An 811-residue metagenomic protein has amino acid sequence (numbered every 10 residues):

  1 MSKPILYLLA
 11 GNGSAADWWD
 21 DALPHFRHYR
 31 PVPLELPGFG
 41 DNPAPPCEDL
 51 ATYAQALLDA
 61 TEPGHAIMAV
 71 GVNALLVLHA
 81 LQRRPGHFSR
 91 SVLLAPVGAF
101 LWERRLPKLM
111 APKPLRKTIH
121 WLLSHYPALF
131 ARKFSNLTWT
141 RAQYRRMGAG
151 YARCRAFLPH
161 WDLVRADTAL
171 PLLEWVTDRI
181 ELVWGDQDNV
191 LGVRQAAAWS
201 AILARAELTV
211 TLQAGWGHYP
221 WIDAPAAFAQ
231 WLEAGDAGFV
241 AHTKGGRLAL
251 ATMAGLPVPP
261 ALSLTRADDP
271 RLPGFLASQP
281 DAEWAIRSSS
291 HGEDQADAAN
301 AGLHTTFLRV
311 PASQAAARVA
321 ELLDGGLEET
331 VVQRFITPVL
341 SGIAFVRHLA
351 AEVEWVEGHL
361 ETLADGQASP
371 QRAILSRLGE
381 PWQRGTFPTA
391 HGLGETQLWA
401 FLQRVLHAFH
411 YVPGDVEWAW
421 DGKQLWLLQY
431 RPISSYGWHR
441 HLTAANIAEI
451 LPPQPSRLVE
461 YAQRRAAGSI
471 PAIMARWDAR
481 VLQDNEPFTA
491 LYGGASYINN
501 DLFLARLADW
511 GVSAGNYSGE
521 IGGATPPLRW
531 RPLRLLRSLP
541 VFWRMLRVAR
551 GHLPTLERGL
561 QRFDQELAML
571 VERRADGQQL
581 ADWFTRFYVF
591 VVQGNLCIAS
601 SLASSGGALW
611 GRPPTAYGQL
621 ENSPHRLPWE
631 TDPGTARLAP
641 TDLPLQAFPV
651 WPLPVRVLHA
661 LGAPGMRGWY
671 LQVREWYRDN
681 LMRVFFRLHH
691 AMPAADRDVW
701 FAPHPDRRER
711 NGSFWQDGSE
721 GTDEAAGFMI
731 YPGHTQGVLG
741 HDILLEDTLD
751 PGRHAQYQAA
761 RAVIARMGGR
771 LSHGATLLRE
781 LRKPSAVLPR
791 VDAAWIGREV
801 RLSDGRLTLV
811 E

Functional and structural regions predicted by a protein language model:
S2-D41: Conserved HGGG/HGGXW glycine-rich cap/lid loop of the alpha/beta-hydrolase fold
P33-M68: Active-site loop/oxyanion-hole signature of alpha/beta-hydrolase fold enzymes
Q82, S91-I119: Flexible "cap/lid" loop of the alpha/beta hydrolase fold
H120-V176: Conserved alpha/beta-hydrolase catalytic His-Asp/Glu region
I180-W216: Conserved loop-alpha-helix segment in the C-terminal half of the alpha/beta-hydrolase fold that carries the catalytic
A237-V331, F335-S341, R404-H407, L536 (+4 more regions): N-terminal beta-alpha lobe that positions the nucleotide/phosphoryl donor in ATP/NTP-coupled carboxylate activation
K244, L248, T386-E395, H407-D415 (+2 more regions): Contiguous hydrophobic, helix-prone segments at protein termini that mediate membrane targeting/anchoring
T362-L363, G394, L398, Q403-P413 (+2 more regions): Acidic, glycine-rich flexible loop/linker segments
